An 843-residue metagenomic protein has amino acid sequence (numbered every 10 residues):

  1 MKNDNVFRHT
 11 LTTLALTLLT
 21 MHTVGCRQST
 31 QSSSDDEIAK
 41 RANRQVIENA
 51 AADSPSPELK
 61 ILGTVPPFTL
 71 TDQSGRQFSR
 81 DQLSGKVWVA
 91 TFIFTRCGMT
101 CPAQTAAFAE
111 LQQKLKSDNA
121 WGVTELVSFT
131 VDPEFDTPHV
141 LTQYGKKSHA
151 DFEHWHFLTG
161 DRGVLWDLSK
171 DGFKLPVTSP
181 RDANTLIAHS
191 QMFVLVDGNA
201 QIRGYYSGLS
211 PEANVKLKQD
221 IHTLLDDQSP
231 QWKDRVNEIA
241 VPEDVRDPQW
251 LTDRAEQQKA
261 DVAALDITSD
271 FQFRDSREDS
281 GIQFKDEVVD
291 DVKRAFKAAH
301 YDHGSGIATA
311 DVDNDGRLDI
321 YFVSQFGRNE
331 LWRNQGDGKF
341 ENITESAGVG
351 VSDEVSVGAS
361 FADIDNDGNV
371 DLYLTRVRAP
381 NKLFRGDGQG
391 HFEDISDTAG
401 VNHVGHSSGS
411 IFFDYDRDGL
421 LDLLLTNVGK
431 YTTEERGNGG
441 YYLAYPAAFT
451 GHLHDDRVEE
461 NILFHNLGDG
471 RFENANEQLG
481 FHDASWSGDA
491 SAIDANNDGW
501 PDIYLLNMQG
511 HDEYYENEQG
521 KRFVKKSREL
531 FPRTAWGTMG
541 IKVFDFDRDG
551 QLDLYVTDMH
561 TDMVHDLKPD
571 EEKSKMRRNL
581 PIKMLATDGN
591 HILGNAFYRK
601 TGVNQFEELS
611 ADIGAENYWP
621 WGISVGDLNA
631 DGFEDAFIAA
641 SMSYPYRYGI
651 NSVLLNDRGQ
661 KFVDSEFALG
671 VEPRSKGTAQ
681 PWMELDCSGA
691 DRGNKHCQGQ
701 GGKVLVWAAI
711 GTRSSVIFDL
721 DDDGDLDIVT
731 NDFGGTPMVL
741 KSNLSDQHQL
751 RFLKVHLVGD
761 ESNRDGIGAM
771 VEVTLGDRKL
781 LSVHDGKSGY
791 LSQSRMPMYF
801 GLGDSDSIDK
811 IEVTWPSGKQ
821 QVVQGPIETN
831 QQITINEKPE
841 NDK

Functional and structural regions predicted by a protein language model:
K2-P67, T71, D227, K233-Q249 (+2 more regions): N-terminal targeting signals for export/organelle localization
R80-F108: Short active-site neighborhood of thiol/selenol oxidoreductases, capturing the structured segment around
A103-L168: Structural microenvironment flanking redox-active thiols in thiol-disulfide oxidoreductases
R181-A240: Thiol-/selenol-based redox modules, centered on thioredoxin-like and closely related oxidoreductase domains
F271, D290, I613, Q660-K661 (+7 more regions): Gly/Ser/Thr/Pro-enriched helix-cap/hinge segments flanking short amphipathic alpha-helices
F273, R317-S324, D367-R376, L423-N427 (+6 more regions): Hydrophobic beta-strand segments that make up the repeating blades of beta-propeller and related beta-repeat
F284-G306, Q325, G348-S360, G400-I411 (+10 more regions): Repeat-based blade/solenoid architectures
G304-N314, R333, S356-N366, R385 (+9 more regions): Beta-propeller blade termini
